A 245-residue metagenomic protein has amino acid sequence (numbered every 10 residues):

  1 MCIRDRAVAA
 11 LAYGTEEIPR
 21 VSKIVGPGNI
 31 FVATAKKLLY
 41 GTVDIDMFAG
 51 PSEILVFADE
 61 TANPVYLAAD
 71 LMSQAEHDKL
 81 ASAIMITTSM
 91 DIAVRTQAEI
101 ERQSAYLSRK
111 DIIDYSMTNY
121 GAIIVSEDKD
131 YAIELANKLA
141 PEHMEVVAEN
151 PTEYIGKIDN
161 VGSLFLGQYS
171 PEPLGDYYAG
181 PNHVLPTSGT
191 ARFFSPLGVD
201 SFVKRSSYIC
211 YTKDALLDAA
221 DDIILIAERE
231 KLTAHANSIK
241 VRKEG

Functional and structural regions predicted by a protein language model:
M1-I3: Short, small-residue-biased leader/transition segments that mark boundaries at the very start of proteins
D5, I18-S22, G26-P27, T42-D44 (+8 more regions): Short coil/turn connectors at secondary-structure junctions
A7, D128-Y131, E153-Y154: Short acidic active-site motifs
A7-E16: Glycine-rich, mobile lid/loop segments that gate access to catalytic sites or pores
A7-V8, F31-A33, L39, T152 (+2 more regions): Glycine-rich nucleotide phosphate-binding loop and flanking beta-alpha elements of Rossmann-like dinucleotide-binding
A12, I24-P27, F48, F57-D59 (+3 more regions): Short beta-strand segments
I30-Y131: ALDH superfamily catalytic-core signature
N137-G245: C-terminal core of ALDH-fold dehydrogenases
